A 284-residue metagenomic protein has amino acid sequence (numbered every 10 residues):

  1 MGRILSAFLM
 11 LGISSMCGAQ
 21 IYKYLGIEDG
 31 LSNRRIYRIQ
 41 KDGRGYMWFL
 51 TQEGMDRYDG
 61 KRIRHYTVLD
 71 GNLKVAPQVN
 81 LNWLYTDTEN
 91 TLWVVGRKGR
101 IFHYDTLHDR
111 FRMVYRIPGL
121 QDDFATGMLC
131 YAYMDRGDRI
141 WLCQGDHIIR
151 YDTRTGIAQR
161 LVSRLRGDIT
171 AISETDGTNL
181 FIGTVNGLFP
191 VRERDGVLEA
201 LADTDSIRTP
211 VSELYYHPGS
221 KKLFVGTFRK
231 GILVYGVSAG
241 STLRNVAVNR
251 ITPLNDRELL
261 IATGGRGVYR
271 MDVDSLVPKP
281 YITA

Functional and structural regions predicted by a protein language model:
M1-A284: Carboxylate-rich, polar loop motifs that coordinate divalent cations or form catalytic acidic clusters
